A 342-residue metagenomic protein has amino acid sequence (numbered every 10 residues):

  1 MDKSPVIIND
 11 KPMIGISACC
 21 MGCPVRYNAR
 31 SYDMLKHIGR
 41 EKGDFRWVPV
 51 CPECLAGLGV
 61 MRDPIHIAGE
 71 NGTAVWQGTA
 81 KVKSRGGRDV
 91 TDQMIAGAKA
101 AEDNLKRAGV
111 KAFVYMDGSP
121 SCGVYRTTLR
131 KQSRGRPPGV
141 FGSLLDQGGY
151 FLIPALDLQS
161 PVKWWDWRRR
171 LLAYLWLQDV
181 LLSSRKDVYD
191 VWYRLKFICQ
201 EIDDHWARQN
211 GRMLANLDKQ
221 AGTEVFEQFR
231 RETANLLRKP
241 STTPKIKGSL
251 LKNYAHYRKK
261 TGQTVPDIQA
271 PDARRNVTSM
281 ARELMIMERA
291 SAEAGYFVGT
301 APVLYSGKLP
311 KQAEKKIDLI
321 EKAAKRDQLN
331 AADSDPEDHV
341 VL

Functional and structural regions predicted by a protein language model:
D2-I8, K36-R46, G97-K111: Short amphipathic alpha-helices and their capping/turn segments at secondary-structure boundaries
M13, K111-V114: Structural motif
M13-P49: Glycine-rich, flexible N-terminal cofactor/catalytic loop recognition
S17-A18, C51, V114-G118: Short beta-strand segments
I38-R40, D44-G78: Short, surface-exposed acidic-centric catalytic microdomains
W76-A100, R134-E227, H339: Divalent-metal-activated hydrolytic enzyme cores
G118-G142: Short Gly/Thr/Asp-enriched flexible loops that form oxyanion-binding sites at enzyme active sites
E224-L342: Extended non-globular C-terminal regions
